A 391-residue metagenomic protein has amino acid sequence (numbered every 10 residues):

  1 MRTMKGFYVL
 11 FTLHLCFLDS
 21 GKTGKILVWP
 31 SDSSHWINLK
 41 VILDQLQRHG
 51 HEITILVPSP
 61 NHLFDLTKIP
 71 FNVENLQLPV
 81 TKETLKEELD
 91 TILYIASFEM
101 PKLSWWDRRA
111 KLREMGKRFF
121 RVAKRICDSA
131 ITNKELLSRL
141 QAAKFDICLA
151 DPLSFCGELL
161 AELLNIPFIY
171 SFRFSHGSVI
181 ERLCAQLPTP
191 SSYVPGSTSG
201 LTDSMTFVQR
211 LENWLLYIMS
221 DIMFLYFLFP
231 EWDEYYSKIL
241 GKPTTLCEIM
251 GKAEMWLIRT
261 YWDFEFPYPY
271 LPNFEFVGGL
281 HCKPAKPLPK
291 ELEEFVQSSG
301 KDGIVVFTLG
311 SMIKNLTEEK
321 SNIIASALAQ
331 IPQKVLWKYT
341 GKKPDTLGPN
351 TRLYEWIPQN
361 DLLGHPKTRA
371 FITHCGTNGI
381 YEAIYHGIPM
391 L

Functional and structural regions predicted by a protein language model:
R2-K238, L257, F264, F276-K286 (+3 more regions): Glycosyltransferase specificity loop/lid
T244: Conserved, non-catalytic sequence blocks in retroelement Pol enzymes and Pol-derived host proteins
I249-F266: Long, low-complexity segments enriched in small/aliphatic residues
